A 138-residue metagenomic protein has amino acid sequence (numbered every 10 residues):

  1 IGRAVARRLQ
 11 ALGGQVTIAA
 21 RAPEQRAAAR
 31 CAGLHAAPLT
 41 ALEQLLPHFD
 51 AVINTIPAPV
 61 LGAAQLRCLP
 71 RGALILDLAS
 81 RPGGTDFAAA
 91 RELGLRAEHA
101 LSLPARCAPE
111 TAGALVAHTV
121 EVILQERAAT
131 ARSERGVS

Functional and structural regions predicted by a protein language model:
I1-G2: Hydrophobic/small residue at the entry helix of a nucleotide-binding pocket
V5, L9: Aromatic pocket-lining residues of Rossmann-like dinucleotide-binding sites
A11-A32: NAD(P)-binding Rossmann-fold cofactor-contacting core
G13-T17, G72-L78, A131-R135: A short, terminal or domain-edge coil/loop segment
V16, V52, I56, C107 (+1 more regions): A short glycine-/small-residue-rich loop at the edge of a beta-strand within enzyme catalytic domains
Q25-P104: Rossmann-like adenosine-cofactor binding region
R81-S138: Adenosine-phosphate binding glycine-rich loop
